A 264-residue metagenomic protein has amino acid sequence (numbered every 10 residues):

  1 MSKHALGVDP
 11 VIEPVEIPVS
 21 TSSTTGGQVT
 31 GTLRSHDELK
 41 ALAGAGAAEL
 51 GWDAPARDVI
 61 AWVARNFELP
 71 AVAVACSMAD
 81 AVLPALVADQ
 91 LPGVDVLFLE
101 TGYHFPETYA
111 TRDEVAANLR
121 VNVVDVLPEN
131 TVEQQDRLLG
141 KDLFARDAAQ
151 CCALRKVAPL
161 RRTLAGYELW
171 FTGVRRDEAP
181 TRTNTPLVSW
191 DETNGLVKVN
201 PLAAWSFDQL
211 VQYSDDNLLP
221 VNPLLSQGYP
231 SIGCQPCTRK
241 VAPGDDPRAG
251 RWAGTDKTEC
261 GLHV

Functional and structural regions predicted by a protein language model:
S2-V264: Nucleotide-activated chemistry modules centered on ATP-dependent adenylation/adenylyltransferase
